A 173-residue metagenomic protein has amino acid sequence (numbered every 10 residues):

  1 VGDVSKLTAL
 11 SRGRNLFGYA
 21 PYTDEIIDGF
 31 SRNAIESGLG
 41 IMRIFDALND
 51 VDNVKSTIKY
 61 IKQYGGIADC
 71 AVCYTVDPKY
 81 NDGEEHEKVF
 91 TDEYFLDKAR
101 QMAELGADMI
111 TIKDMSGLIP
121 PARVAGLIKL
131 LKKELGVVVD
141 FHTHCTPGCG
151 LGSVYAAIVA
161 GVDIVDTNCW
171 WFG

Functional and structural regions predicted by a protein language model:
V1-R100, G117-P121: Active-site beta->alpha loop and helix N-cap motifs at the rims of alpha/beta catalytic domains
G2-D3, Q63-G66, E104-G106, K132-V137: Short helix-capping segments at alpha-helix termini
L7, A68, I110, V139-F141: Hydrophobic/aromatic residues located in beta-strands of well-ordered beta-sheets within soluble catalytic
G40, D108, D163: Short acidic/polar active-site loop segments enriched in Thr and Asp
I44, I110, G161: Conserved, mostly hydrophobic/aromatic
Y94-D114, P121-L131: Phosphate/pyrophosphate-binding betaalpha-module
M115-G173: Catalytic alpha/beta core domains of metabolic enzymes, predominantly
